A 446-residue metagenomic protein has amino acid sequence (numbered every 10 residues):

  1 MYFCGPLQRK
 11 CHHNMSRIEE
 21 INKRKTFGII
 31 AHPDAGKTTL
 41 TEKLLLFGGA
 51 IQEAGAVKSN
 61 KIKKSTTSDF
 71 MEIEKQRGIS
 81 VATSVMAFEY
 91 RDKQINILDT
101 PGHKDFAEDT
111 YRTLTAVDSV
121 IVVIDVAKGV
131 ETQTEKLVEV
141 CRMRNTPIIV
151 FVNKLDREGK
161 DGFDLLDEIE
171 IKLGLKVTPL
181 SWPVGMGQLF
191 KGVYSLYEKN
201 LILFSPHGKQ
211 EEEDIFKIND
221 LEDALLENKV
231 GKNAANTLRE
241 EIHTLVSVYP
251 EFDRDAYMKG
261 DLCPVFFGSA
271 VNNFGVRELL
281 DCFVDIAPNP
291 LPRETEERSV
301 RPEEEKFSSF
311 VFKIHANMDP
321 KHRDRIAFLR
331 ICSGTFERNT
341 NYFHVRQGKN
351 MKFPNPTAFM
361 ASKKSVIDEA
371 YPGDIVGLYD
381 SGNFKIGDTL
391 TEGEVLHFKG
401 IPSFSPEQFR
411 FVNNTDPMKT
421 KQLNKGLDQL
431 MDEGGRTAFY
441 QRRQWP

Functional and structural regions predicted by a protein language model:
F3, L7-P446: Structural and coupling elements of P-loop NTPases
